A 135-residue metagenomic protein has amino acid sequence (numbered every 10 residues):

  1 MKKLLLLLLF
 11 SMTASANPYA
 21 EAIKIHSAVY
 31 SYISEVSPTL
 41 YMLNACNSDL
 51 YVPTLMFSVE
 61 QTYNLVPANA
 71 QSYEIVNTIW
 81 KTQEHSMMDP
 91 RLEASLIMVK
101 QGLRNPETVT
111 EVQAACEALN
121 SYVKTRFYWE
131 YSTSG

Functional and structural regions predicted by a protein language model:
M1-K2, A16, E84, M88: Generic cytosolic/nucleocytoplasmic N-terminal low-complexity/intrinsically disordered segments
K3-A14: Sec-dependent N-terminal signal peptides
L9, T39, T108-V109: Residue-level signal for mature regions of secreted extracellular proteins and peptides
T13, N17-Y19, R91, V112: Short, intrinsically disordered, low-complexity terminal segments
N17-M56: Immediate post-signal-peptide N-terminus of mature secreted/exported proteins
L55, V59-G135: Compact alpha-helical subdomains of small soluble proteins
